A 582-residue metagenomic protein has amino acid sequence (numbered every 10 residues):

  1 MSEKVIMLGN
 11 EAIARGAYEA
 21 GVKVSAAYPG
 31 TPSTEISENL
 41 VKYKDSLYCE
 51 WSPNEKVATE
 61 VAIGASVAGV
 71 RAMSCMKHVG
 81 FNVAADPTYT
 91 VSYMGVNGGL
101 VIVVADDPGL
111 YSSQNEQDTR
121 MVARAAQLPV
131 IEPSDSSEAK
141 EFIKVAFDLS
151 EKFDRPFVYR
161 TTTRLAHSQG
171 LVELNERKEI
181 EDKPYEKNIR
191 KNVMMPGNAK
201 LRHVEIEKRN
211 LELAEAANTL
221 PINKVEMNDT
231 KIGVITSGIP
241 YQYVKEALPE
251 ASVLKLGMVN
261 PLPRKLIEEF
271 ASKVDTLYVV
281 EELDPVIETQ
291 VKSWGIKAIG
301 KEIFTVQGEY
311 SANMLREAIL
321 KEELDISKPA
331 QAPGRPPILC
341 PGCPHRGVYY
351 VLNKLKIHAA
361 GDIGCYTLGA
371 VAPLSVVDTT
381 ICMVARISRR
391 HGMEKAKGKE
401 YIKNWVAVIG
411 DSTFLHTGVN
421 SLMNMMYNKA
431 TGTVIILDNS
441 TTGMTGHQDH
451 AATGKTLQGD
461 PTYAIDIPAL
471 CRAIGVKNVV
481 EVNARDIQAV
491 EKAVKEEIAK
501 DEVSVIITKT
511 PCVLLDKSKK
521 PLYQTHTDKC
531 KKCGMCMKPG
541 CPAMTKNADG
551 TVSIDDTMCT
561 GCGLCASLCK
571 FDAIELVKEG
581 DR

Functional and structural regions predicted by a protein language model:
M1-S136, M227-N228, E288, S293-K403: Thiamine diphosphate
S2-N10, P133-L339, P344, I357 (+6 more regions): Flexible, low-complexity linker and terminal segments
I36-N39, I63, A84-T88, L110-Q117 (+16 more regions): Short acidic, glycine/serine/threonine-rich loops at helix termini
N39-D45, V244-L254, A469-G475: Short helix-loop-beta junction
D45-P53, G95-A105, Y185-K191, Y427-S440 (+2 more regions): A glycine-rich helix N-cap at a beta->alpha junction
D107-P156, T162, V193, G197 (+4 more regions): Conserved thiamine diphosphate
S112, A370-I507, K517-P521: Thiamine diphosphate
